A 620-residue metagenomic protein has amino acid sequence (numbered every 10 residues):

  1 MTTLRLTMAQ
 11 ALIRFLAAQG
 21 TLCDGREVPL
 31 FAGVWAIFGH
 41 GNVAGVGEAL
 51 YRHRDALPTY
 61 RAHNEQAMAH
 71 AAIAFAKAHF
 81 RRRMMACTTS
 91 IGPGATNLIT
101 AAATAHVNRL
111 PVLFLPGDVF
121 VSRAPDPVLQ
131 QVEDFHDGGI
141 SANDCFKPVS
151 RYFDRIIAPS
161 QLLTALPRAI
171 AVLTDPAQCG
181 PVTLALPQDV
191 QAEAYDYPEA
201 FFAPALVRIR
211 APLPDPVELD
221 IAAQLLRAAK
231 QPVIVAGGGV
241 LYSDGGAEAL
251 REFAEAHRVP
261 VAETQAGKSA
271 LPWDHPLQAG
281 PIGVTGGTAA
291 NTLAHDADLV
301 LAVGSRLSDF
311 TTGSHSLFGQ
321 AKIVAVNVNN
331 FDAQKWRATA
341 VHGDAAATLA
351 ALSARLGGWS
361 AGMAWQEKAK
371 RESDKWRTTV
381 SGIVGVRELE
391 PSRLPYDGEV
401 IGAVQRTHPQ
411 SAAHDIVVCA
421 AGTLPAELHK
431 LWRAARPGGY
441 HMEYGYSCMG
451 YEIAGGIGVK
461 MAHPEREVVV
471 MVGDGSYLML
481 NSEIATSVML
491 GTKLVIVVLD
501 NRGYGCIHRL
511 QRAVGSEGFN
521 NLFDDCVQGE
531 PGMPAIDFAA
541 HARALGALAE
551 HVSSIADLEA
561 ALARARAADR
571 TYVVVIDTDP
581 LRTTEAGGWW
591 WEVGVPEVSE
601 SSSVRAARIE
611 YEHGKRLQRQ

Functional and structural regions predicted by a protein language model:
T2-W359, A403, K493-I496, D537 (+1 more regions): N-terminal alpha/beta PP-like core and its mobile active-site loop of ThDP/TPP-dependent enzymes
L6, Q10, V28, P216 (+12 more regions): Conserved structured core elements
V34-V46, S373-A454, V459: Active-site diphosphate/adenylate-binding microenvironment
W35-H40, T59-H70, C87-G94, I157-A158 (+6 more regions): Active-site nucleophile and cofactor-binding loops and adjacent substrate-binding regions of central metabolic enzymes
R123-H136, A333-Q334, V341-H342, L349-A350 (+1 more regions): Thiamine diphosphate
V149, A403-S411, A542-A547: A structural motif corresponding to the C-terminal end of an alpha-helix and its immediate exit/capping segment
I157-S160, P198, G319-Q320, V324-A421 (+4 more regions): Phosphate/pyrophosphate-binding active-site segments
A236-G239, V303, A420-A421, V472-G475: Glycine-rich beta-strand-to-loop/alpha-helix junction loops that act as flexible
